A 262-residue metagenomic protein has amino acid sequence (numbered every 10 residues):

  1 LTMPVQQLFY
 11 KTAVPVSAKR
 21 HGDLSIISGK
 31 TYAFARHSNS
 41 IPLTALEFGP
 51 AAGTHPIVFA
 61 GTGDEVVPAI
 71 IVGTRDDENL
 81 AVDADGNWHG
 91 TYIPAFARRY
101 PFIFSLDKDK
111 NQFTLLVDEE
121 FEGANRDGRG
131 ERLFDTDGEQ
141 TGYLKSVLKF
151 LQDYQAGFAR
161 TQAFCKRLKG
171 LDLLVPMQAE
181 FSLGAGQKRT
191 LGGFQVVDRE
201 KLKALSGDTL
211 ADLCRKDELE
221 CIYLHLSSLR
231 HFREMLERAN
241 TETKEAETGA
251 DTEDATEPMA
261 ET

Functional and structural regions predicted by a protein language model:
L1-V72: Short, extreme N-terminal leader segments that mark the start of a protein/domain
A33-R36, R75-G86, G157-A163: Short, basic/low-complexity N-terminal boundary segments at the transition from targeting/disordered tails
N39-I41, L46-P50, G86-F96, C165-L173: Short, solvent-exposed secondary-structure boundary motifs
A51-T54, R98-Y100, L174-M177: A short, compositionally biased
A60, V67-F134: Aromatic- and glycine-enriched beta-alpha-beta binding-site module
F104-T262: A contiguous, surface-oriented mixed alpha/beta subdomain in the mid-to-C-terminal portion of proteins that forms
